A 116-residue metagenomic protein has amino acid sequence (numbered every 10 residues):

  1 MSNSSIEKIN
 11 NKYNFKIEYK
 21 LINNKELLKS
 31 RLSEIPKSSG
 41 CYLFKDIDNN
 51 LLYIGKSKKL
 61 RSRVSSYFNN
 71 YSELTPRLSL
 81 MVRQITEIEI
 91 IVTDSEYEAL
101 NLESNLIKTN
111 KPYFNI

Functional and structural regions predicted by a protein language model:
S2-I116: Acidic, glycine-enriched active-site microenvironments
